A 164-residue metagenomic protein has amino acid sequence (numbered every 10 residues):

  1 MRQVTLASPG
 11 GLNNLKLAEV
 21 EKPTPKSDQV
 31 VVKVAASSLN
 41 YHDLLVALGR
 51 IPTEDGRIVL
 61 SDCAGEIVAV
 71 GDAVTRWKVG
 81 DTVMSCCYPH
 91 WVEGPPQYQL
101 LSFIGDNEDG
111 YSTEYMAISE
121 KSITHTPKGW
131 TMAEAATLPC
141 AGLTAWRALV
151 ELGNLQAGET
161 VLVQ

Functional and structural regions predicted by a protein language model:
M1, D81, G158-T160: Nucleotide donor/acceptor-binding cores
Q3, V34, A145: Terminal peptide-recognition signature
V4, V30-V31, L162: Conserved beta-strand elements of the Class I
G10-L17, Y41-D43: Short N-terminal binding/cap micro-motifs at the start of the first secondary-structure element
A18-E21, E114: Residue-level detector of beta-strand structural context in well-folded domains
E21-S37, A47-V92, N107-G110, S122 (+1 more regions): Glycine-rich beta-strand-centered segment in the early N-terminal region that forms part of a ligand/cofactor-binding
C87-Q164: NAD(P)H dinucleotide-binding glycine-rich loop of Rossmann-like/cofactor-binding domains, especially the beta1-alpha1
